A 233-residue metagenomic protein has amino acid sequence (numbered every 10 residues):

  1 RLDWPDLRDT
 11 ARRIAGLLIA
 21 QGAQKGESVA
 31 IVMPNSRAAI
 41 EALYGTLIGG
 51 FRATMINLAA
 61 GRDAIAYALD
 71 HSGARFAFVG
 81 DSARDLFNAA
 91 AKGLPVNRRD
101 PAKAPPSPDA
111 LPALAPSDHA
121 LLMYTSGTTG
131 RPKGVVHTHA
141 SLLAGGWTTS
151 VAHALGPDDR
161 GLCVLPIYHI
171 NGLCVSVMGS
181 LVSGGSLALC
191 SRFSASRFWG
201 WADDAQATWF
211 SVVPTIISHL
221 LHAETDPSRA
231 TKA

Functional and structural regions predicted by a protein language model:
R1-S36, I40-Y44, G61-A66, A140: Conserved AMP-binding/adenylate-forming core of the ANL superfamily
L2-D6, A120-A144: Conserved AMP-binding A3 loop
G16, A20-Q21, Y44, I48-A113 (+2 more regions): Structural core segment of the AMP-binding/adenylate-forming
E27, A60-A90, G145-L162, S194-T208: Conserved ATP-dependent adenylate/AMP-binding module captured primarily in the ANL superfamily
M33-Y44, A59-D63, V164-V182: Conserved coil-to-alpha-helix start sites within the AMP-binding
P34, V79-L86, L165, S191-S196 (+1 more regions): Adenylate-forming
L47, L143-R160, I170-W209, H222-D226: Conserved AMP-binding/adenylation subdomain of ANL enzymes
P106-Y124, R131, A154-R160: Conserved pre-ATP/AMP-binding loop-to-beta segment of ANL
